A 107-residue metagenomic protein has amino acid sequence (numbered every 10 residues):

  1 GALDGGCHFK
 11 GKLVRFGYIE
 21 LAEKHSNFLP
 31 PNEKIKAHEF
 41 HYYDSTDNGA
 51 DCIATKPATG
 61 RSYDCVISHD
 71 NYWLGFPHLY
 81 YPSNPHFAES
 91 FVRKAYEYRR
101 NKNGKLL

Functional and structural regions predicted by a protein language model:
G1-N27: Cysteine-nucleophile active-site neighborhood
L3, F40, H78: Hydrophobic, well-ordered secondary-structure elements that form the walls of internal hydrophobic environments
H8-G11, P30, P77, Y81: Hydrophobic alpha-helical scaffolding
K12-V14, G49-D51, P85-A88: Short conserved micro-motifs at the rims of enzyme active sites and ligand-binding pockets
R15, K34, Y81-P85: Electropositive phosphate-/nucleotide-binding environments in soluble metabolic enzymes
E23-H69: Catalytic beta-strand/loop cores that center a nucleophilic Ser/Cys/Thr and support acyl-enzyme chemistry
N71-L107: Acyltransferase
